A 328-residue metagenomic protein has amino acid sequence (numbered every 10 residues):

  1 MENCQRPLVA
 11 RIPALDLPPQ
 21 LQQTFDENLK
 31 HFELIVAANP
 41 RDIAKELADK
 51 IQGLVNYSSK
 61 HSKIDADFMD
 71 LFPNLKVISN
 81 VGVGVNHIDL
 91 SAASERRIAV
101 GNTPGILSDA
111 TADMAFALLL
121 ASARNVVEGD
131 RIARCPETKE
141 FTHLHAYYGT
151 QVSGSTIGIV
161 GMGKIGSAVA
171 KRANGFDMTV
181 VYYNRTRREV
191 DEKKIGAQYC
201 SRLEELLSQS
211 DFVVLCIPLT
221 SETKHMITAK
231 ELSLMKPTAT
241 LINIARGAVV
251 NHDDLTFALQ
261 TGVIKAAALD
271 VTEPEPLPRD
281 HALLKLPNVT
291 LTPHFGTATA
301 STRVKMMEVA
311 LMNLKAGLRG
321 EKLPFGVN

Functional and structural regions predicted by a protein language model:
M1-V100, T228: An N-terminal-biased, well-structured beta-alpha scaffold segment characteristic of Rossmann-like dinucleotide-binding
E2-Q5, T24, S94, G101-M114 (+4 more regions): C-terminal helix-to-coil terminal segments
R6, M178-T179: Residues at the starts of beta-strands that form the adenosine-phosphate
F32, I98, A197-Q198, N288-T290: Short, conserved active-site loop motifs that form the nucleotide-linked donor/cofactor pocket
Y57, V81-G82, R97-D109, N184 (+2 more regions): Short beta->alpha connector loops at strand-helix junctions that form conserved, small/polar/Pro-enriched
S62-A66, T186-A282, A298: Rossmann-like adenosine-cofactor binding region
R96, P104-T156, A168-K171, G175 (+1 more regions): Phosphate-binding beta-alpha-beta segment of Rossmann-like dinucleotide-binding domains, i.e., the NAD(P)
M162-G163: Glycine-rich Rossmann-fold phosphate-binding loop(s) that bind the pyrophosphate of adenine dinucleotide cofactors
